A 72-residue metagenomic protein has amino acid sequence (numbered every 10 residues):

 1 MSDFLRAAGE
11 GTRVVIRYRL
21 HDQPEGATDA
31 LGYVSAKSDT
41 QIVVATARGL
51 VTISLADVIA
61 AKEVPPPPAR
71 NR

Functional and structural regions predicted by a protein language model:
M1-R72: Conserved RNA-binding domains used in RNP assembly and mRNA/RNA metabolism
